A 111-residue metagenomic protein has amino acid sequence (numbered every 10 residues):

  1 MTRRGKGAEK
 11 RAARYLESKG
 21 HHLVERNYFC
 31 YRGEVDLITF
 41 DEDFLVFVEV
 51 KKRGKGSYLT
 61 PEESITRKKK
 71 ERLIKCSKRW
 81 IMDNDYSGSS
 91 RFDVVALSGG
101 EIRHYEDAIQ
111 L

Functional and structural regions predicted by a protein language model:
M1-R26: Acidic-basic catalytic patches of nuclease active cores, encompassing PD-(D/E)XK and other metal-cofactor nuclease
E9, E34-D36, E49, K69 (+1 more regions): Acidic active-site catalytic centers that drive phospho-/nucleotidyl reactions and related ester hydrolyses
K19, F29, E42, L97-I102: Basic, glycine-rich
H22-F47, Q110: Active-site metal-binding core of divalent-cation-utilizing nuclease and nuclease-like domains
Y28, F40-D41, G56, E62 (+4 more regions): Positively charged, solvent-exposed patches that mediate nucleic-acid binding
V35-K55, P61, L73: Conserved catalytic cores of phosphodiester-cleaving nucleases, focusing on short active-site segments
Y58-Y86: Mid-chain, well-packed structural core segment of small domains
D83-L111: Domain-level recognition of nuclease-like catalytic cores that cleave nucleotide substrates
